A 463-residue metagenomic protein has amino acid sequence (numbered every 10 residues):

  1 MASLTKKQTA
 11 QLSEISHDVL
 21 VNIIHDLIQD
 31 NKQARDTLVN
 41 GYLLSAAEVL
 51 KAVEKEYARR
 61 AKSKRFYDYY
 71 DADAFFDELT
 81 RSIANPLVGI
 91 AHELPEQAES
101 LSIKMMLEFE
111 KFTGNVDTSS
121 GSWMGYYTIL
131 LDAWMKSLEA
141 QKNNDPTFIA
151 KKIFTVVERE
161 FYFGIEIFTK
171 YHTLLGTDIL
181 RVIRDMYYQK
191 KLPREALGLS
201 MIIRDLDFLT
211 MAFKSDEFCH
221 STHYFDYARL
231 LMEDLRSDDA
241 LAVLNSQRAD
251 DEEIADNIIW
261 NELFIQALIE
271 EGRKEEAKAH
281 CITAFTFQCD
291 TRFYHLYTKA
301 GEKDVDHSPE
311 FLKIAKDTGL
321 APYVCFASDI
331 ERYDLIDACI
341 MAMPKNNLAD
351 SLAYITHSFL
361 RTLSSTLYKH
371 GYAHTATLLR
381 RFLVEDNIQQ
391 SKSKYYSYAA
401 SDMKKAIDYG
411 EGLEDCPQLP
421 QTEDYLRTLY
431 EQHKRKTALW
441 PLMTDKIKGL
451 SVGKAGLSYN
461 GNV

Functional and structural regions predicted by a protein language model:
M1-V463: Eukaryote-biased, non-catalytic alpha-solenoid scaffold regions
